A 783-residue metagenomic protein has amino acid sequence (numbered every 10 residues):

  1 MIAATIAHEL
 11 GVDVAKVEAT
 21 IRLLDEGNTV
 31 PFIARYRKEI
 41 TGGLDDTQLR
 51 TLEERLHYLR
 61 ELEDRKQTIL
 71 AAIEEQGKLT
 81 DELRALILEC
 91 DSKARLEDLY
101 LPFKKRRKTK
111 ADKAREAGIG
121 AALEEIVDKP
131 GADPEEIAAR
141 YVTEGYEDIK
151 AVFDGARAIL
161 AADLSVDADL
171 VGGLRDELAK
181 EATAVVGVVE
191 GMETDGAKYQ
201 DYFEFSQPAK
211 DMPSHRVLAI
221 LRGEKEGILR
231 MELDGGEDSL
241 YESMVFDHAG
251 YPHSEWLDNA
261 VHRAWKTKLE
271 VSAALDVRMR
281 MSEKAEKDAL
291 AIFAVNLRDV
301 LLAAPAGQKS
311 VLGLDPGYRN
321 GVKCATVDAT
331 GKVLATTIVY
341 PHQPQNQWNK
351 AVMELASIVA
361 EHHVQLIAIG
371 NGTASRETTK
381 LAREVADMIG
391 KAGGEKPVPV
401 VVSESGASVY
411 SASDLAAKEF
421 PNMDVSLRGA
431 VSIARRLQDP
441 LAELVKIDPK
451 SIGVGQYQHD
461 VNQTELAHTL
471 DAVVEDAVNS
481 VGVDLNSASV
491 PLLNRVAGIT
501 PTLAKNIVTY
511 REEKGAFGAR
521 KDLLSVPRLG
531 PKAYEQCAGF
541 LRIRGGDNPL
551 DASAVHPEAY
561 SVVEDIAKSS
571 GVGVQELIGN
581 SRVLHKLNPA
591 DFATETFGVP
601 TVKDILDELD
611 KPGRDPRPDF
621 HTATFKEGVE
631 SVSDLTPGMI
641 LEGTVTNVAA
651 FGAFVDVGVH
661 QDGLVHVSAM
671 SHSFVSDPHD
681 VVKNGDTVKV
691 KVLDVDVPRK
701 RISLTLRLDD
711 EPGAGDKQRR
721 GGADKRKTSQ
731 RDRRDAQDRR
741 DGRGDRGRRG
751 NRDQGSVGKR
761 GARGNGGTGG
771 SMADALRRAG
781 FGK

Functional and structural regions predicted by a protein language model:
G11, A304-P305, E475-T509, E627-V665 (+1 more regions): C-terminal accessory/binding modules appended to enzymatic or scaffolding proteins
R22-D25, P102, K113-E116, A219-G223 (+16 more regions): Replace "in large, NTP-powered and nucleic-acid-processing enzymes" with "in large, NTP-powered factors and other
T29-V30, T41, D45-E147, S480-D619 (+2 more regions): Accessory alpha-helical DNA-binding modules that contact the DNA backbone or grooves
I40-T41, T47, A289-R298, G307-K309 (+2 more regions): Phosphate- and other anionic-substrate recognition elements at nucleic-acid/protein interfaces
T47-S310, A329, V352-S357, E361: Extended, highly charged clamp/arch subdomains and adjacent linkers that form or line substrate-binding channels
D176-T183, L314-Y318, G372-A374, V401-V409 (+5 more regions): A glycine-rich phosphate-binding loop feature that marks nucleotide/adenosyl-phosphate handling sites
D276-A294, S451-G482, D591-P637: Long, charged amphipathic helices and adjacent flexible linkers at domain junctions
I543-K783: Single-stranded RNA-binding regions, centering on S1/OB-family and related RNA-binding modules
